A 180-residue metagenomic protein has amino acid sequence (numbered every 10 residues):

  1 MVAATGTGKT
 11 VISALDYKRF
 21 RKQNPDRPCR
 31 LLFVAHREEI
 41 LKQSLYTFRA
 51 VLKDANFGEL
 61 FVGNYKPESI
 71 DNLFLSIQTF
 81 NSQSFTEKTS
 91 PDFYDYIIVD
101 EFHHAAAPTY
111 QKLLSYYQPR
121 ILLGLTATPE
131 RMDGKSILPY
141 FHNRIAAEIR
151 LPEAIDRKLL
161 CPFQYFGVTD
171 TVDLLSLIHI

Functional and structural regions predicted by a protein language model:
M1-D16: Walker A/P-loop
C29-R37: Conserved RecA-like ASCE P-loop NTPase motor core of nucleic-acid helicases/translocases
R30, I70-N72, Y94-Y96, P119-L123: Loop/turn-to-beta-strand initiation segments
E39-L60: Conserved helix-turn-beta segment of the N-terminal RecA-like "Helicase ATP-binding" lobe in SF1/SF2 helicases
G63-F93, A107, Q111-K112: Conserved helix/coil segment N-terminal to the catalytic DExD/H
D100-E101: Walker B catalytic acidic pair
H104-F163: Post-DEXD/H (motif II) to motif III coupling segment of the RecA-like Helicase ATP-binding lobe
I178-I180: Conserved small/polar residues in nucleotide/adenosyl-binding loops
